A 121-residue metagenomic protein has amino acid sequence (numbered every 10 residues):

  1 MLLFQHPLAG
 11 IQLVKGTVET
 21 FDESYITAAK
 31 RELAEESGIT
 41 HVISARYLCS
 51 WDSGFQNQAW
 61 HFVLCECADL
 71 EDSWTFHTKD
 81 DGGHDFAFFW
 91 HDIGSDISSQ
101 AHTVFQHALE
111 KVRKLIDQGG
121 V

Functional and structural regions predicted by a protein language model:
M1-V14: N-terminal strand-loop-strand
H6-A9, D80-H84: Short, solvent-exposed aromatic-acidic interface loops
A9-G10, V18-E19, D96: Short, catalytically relevant binding-site loops at active-site mouths
L13-L48: The catalytic Nudix box helix
K15-E19, I26-A28, T75-T78, T103-V104 (+1 more regions): Surface-exposed beta-strand edges and their flanking turn/coil or helix-capping segments
I43, H84-F86: A short helix-to-beta-strand connector/capping loop
D52-H77, F86-S95, F105-G120: Active-site-adjacent beta-strand/loop module that shapes the phosphate/pyrophosphate-binding cleft
Q100: Surface-exposed, interaction-prone regions with an acidic/low-complexity signature
